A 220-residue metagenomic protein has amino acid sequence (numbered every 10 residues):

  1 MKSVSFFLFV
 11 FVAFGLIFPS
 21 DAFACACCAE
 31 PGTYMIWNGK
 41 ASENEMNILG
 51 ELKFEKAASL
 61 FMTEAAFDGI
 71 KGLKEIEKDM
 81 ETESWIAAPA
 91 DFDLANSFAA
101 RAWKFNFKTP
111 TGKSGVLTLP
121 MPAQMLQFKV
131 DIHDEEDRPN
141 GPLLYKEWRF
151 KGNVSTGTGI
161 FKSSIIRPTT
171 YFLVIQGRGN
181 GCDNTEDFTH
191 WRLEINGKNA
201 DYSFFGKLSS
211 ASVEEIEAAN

Functional and structural regions predicted by a protein language model:
M1-L8: Bacterial N-terminal signal peptides that target proteins for export
P19-S20: N-terminal signal peptide c-region/cleavage motif recognized by signal peptidases
C25-N220: Cysteine-centric segments in proteins
